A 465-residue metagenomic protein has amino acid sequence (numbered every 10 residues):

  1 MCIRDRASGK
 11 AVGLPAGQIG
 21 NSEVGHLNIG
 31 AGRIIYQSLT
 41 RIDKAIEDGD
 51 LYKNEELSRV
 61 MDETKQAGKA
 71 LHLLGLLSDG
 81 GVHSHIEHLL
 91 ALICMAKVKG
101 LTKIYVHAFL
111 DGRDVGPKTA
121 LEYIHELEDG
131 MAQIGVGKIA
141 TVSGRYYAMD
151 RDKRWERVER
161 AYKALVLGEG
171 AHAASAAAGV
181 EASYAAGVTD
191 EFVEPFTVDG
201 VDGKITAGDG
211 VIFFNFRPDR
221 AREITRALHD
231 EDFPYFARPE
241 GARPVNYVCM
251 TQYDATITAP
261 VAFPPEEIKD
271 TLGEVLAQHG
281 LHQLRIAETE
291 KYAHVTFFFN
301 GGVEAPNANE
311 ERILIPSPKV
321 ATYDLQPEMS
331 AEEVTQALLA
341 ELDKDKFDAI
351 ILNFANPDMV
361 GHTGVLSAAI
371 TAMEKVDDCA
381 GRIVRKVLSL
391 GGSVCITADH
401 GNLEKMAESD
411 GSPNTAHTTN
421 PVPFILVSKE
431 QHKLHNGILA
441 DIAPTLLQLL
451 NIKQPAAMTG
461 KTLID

Functional and structural regions predicted by a protein language model:
R4-D465: Feature captures the catalytic ectodomains and active-site-proximal regions of enzymes that hydrolyze or transfer
